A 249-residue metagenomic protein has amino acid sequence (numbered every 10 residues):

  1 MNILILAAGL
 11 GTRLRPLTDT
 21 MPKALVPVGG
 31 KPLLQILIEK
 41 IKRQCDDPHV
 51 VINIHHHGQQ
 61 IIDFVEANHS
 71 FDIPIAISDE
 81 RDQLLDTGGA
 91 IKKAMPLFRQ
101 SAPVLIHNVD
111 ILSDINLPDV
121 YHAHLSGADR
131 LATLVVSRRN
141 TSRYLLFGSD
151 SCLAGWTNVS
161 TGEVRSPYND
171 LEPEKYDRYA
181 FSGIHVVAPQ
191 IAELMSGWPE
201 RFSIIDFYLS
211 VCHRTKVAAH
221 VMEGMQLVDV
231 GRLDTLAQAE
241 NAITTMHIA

Functional and structural regions predicted by a protein language model:
N2-I5, R13, P27, K31-N108 (+4 more regions): Conserved N-terminal catalytic core of the sugar/cofactor nucleotidyltransferase
L10, M21, H57, R81 (+2 more regions): A generic "binding-loop/recognition-motif" signal
P16-D19: Conserved catalytic-core motifs of eukaryotic protein kinase domains, centered on the activation segment
A24, P74-A76, K216-A218: Conserved beta-strand segments of alpha/beta enzyme cores
L25, L145-F147, A219: A structural signal for short hydrophobic beta-strand segments in well-ordered beta-sheet cores
D63-F64, G88, Y144-F147, T157: Short, well-ordered secondary-structure micro-motifs
A102-H107, L112, L117-S126, N140 (+1 more regions): Catalytic-core segments of class I nucleotidyltransferases/pyrophosphorylases that form NMP-activated intermediates
A128-R138: A short, conserved acidic/glycine-rich loop-to-beta-strand motif that forms the donor nucleotide-sugar/metal
